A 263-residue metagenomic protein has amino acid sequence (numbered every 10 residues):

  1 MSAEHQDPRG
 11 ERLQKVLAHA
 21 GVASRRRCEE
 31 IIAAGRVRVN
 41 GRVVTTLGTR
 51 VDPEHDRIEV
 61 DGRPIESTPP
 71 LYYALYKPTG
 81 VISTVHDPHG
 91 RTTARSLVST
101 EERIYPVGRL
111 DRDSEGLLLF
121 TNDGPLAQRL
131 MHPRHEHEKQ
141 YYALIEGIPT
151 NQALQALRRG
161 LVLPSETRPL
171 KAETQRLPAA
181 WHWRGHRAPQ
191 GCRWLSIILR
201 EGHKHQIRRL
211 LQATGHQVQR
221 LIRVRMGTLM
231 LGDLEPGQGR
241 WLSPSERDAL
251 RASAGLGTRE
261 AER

Functional and structural regions predicted by a protein language model:
S2-R263: Basic, flexible Lys/Arg- and Gly-enriched helix-loop patches that mediate nucleic-acid binding at interfaces with rRNA
